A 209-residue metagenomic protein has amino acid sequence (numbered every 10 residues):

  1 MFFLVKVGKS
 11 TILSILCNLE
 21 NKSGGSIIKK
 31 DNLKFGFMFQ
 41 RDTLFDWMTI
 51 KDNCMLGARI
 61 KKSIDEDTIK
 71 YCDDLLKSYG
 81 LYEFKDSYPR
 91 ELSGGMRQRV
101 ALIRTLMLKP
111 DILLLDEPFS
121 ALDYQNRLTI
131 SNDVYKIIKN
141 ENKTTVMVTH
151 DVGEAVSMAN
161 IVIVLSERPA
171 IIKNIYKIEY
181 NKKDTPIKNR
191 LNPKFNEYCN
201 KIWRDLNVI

Functional and structural regions predicted by a protein language model:
C17: Helix-to-loop junction immediately C-terminal to a conserved catalytic motif
M48-M55: Short coil-to-helix segment of the ABC ATPase nucleotide-binding domain corresponding to the Q-loop/switch region
K51, K85-Y88: Signature (C-motif/LSGGQ) region and adjacent switch/coupling loops of ABC-type ATPase nucleotide-binding domains
M55, E66-F84, K136: Conserved ABC ATPase "signature" region
S87-R90, L108: Conserved signature/switch motifs of ABC ATPase nucleotide-binding domains
L113-D116: Catalytic Walker B motif of ABC-type/P-loop ATPase nucleotide-binding domains
R127-E141: Helical segment within the ABC ATPase nucleotide-binding domain
